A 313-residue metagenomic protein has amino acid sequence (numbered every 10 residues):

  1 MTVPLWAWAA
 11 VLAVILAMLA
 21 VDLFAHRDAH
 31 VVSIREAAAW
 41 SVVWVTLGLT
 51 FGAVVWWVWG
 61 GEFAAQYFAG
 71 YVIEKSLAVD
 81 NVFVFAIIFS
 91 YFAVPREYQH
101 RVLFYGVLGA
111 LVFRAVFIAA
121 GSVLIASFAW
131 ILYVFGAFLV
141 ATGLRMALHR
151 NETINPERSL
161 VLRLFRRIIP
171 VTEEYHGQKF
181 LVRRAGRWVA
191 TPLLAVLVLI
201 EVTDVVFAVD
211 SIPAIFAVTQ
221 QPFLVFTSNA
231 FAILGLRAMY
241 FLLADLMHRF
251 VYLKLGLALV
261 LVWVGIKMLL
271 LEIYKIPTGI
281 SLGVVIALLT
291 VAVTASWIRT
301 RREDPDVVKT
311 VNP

Functional and structural regions predicted by a protein language model:
M1-P313: Multi-pass alpha-helical transmembrane bundle typical of ion/small-solute transporters and intramembrane aspartyl
